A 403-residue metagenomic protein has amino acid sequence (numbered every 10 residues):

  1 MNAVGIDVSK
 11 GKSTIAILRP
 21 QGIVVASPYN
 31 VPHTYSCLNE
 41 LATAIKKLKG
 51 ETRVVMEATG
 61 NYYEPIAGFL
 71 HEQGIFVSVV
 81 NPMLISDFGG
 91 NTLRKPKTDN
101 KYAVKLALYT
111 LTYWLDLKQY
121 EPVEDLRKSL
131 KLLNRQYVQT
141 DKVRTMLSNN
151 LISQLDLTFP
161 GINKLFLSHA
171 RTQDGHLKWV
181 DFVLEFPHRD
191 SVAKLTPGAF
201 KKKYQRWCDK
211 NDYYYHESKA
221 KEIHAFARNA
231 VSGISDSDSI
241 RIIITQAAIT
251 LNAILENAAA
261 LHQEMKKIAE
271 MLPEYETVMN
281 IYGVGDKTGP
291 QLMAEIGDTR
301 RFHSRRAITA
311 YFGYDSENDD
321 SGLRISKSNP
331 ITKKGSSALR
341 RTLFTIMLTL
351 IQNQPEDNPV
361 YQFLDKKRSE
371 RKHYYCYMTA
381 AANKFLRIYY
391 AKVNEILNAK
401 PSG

Functional and structural regions predicted by a protein language model:
M1-G403: A detector of single, family-specific signature residues that are central to catalytic or substrate-handling motifs
